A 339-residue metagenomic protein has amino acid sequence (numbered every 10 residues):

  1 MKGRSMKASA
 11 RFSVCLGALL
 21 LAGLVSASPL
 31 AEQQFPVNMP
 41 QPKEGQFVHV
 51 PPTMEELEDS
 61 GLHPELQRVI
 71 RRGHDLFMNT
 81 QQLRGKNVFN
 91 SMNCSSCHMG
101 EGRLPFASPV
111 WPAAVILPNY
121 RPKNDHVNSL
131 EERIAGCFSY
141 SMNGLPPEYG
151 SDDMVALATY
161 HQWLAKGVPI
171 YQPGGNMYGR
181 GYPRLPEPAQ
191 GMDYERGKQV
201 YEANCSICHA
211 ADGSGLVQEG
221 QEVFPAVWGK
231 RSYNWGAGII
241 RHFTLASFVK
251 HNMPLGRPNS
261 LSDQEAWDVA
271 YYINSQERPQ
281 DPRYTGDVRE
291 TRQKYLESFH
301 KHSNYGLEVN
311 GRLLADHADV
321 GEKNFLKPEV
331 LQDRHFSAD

Functional and structural regions predicted by a protein language model:
M1-A10: N-terminal secretory signal peptides that target proteins for export/translocation
A10-H74, T80, N119-Y194, L313-D339: Post-cleavage N-terminal segment of exported redox proteins
E65-E101, P188-F224, H242: Sequence/structural segment immediately N-terminal to covalent heme-attachment motifs in c-type and related
Q67-R71, L104-P147, L157, E222-D281: Extracytoplasmic electron-transfer domains, predominantly the class I c-type cytochrome c fold
Q82-F89, L145-G150, I170-G174, R257-Q264 (+1 more regions): Surface-exposed patches in mature extracellular/periplasmic domains of secreted proteins
L83-G85, E101-S108, L164-V168, I207 (+2 more regions): Secretory-pathway/luminal and periplasmic proteins that interact with or process carbohydrate-rich
S95-L104, Q162, C208-G215, W228 (+2 more regions): Detector for the c-type heme attachment site
Q280-Y284, R289-D339: A cross-kingdom marker for long, charged
